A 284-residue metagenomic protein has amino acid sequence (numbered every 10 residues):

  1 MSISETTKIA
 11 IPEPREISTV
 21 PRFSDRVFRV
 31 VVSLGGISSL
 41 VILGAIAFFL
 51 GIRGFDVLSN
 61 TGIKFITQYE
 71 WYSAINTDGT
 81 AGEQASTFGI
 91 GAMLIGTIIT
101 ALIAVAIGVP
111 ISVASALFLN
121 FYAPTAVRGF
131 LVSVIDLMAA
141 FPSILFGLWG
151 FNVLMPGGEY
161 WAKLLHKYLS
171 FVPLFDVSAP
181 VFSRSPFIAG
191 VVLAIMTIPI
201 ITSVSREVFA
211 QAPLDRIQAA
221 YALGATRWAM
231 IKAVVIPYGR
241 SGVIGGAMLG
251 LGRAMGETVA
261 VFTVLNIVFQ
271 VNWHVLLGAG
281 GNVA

Functional and structural regions predicted by a protein language model:
M1-G36: Transmembrane alpha-helical segments of polytopic membrane transport and secretion proteins
R29, I111-G150: Cytoplasmic-entry segments and transmembrane alpha-helices of multi-pass inner-membrane transporters
G35-I52: N-terminal signal-anchor transmembrane alpha helix
N60-G91, F146-I195, L265-I267, L277: Membrane-interfacial helix termini and adjacent extracytoplasmic/periplasmic loops of multi-pass transporters
F88-F118, A247: Transmembrane alpha-helix signature in integral membrane proteins
G108-I111, I135-S143, P180-R206, P237 (+1 more regions): Faces of alpha-helical transmembrane segments in polytopic inner-membrane proteins
F141, I201-S205, A212, Y221 (+1 more regions): Transmembrane alpha-helices
A254-A284: Glycine-rich helix-loop "coupling/hinge" segments at transmembrane-helix boundaries in multipass transporters
